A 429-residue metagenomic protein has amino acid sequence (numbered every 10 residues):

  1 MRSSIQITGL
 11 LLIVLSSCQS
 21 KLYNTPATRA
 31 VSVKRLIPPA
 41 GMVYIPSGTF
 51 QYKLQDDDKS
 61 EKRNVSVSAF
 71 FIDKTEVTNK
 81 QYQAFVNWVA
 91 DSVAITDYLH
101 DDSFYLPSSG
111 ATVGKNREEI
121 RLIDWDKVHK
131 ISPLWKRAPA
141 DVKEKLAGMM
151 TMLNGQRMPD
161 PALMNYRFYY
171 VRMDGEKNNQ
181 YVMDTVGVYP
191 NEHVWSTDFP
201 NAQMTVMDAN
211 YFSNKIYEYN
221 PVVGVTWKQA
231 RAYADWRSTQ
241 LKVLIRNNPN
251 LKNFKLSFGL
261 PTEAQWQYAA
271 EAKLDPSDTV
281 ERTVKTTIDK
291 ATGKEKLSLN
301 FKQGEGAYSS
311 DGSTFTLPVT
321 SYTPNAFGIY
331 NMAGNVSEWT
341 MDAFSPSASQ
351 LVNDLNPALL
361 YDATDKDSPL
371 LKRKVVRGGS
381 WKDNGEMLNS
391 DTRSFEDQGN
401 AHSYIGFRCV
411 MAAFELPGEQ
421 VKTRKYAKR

Functional and structural regions predicted by a protein language model:
R2-G9: Sec-dependent signal peptide recognition, specifically the positively charged N-region followed immediately by
S16-S17: C-terminal motif of bacterial Sec signal peptides marking the signal peptidase cleavage site
K21-Y23, Y44-I45, Q51, L163-N389 (+1 more regions): Functional-site microenvironments in short loops/helix caps that host divalent-cation chemistry
L22-K34: Short, low-complexity, disordered segments immediately C-terminal to signal peptides in bacterial exported proteins
R35-N214, E218-Q229, S238, G334 (+1 more regions): A short glycine-rich, aromatic-capped structural motif
V43, E338, G406-V410: Residues embedded in well-ordered beta-strands
A363-S368, S394-A401: Short proline/glycine-enriched turn/loop segments at secondary-structure junctions
S403-E419: Short, structured beta-strand segments at or near domain termini in extracellular proteins/domains
